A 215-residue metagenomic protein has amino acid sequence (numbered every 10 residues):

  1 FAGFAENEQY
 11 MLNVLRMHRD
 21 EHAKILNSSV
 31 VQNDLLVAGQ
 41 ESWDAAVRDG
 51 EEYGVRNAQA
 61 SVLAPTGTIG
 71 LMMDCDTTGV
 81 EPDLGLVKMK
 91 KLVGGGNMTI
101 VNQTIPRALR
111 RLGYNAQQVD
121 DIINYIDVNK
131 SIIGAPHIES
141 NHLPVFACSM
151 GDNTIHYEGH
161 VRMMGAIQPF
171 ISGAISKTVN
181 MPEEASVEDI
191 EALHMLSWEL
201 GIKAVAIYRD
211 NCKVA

Functional and structural regions predicted by a protein language model:
F1-E41, R48-A215: Catalytic alpha/beta core of large soluble enzyme barrels
